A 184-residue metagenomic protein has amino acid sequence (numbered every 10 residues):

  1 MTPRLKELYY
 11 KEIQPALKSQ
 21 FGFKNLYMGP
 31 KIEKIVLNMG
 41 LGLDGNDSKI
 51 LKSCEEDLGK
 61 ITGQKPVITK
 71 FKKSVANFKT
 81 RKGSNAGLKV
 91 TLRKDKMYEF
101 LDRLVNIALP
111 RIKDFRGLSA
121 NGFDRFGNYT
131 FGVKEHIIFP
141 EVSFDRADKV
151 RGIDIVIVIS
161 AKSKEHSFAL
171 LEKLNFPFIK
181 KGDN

Functional and structural regions predicted by a protein language model:
M1-N184: Ribosome-associated RNA-binding proteins
